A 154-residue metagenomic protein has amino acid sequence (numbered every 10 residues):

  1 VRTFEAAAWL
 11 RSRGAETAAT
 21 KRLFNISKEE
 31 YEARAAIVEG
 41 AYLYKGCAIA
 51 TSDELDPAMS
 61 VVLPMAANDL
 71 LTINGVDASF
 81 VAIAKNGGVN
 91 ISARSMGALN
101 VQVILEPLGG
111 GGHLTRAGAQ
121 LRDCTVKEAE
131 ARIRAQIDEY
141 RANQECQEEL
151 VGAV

Functional and structural regions predicted by a protein language model:
V1-V154: Hydrophobic helix-and-loop "lid/oligomerization" segment in the mid-to-C-terminal part of catalytic domains
